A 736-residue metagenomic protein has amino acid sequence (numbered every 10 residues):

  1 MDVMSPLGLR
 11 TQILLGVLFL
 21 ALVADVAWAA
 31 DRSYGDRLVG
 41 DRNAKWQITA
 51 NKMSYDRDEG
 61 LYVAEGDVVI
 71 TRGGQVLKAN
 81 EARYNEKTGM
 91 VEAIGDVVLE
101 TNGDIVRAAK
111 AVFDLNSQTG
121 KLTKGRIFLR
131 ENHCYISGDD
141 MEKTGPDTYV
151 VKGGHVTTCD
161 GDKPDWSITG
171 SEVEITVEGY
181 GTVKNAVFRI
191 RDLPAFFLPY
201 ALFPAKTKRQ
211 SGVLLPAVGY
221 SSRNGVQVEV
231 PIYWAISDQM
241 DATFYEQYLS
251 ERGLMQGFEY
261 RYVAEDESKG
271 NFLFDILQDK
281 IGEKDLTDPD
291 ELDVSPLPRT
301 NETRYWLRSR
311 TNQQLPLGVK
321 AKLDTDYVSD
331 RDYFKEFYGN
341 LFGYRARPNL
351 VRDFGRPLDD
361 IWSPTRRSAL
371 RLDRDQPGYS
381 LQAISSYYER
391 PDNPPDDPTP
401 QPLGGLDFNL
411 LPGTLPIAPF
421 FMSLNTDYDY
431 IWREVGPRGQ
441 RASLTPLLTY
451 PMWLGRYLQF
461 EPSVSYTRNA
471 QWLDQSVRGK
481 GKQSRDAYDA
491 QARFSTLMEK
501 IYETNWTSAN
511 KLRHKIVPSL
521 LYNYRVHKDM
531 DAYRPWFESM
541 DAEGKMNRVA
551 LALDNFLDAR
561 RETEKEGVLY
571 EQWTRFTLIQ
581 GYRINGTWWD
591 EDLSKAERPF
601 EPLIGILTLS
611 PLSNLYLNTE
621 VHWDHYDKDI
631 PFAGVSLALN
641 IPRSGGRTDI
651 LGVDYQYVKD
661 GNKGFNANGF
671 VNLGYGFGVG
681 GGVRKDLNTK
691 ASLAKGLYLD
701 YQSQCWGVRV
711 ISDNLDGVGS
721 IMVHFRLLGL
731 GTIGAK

Functional and structural regions predicted by a protein language model:
D2, D25, D326-V328: Short intrinsically disordered, low-complexity coil segments enriched in acidic
D2-L15: Bacterial N-terminal signal peptides that target proteins for export
Q12-D25: Bacterial N-terminal signal peptides
A30-G145, V230, W234, G339-A346: Post-signal-peptide, soluble extracytosolic/periplasmic N-terminal scaffold domains of envelope/secretory systems
D104, K110-T119, I127-V150, G154-T157 (+4 more regions): Outer-membrane beta-barrel proteins and related beta-barrel translocases across Gram-negative bacteria
